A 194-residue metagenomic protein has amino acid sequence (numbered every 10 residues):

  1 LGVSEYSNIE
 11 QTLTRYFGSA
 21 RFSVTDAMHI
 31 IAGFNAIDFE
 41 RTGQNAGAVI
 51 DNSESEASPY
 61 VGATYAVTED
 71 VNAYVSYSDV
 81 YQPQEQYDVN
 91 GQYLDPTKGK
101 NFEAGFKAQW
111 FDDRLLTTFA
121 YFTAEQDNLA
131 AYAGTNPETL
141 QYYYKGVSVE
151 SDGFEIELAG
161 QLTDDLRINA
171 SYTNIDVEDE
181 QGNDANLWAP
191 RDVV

Functional and structural regions predicted by a protein language model:
G2-Y6, S19, T42-I50, Q86-Y93 (+3 more regions): Extracellular loop and loop/strand-boundary signature of outer-membrane beta-barrel proteins
S7-Q126, T173: Structural signature of Gram-negative outer-membrane beta-barrels, strongest in the C-terminal barrel of TonB-dependent
D26-A27, Y144-V194: Gram-negative outer-membrane beta-barrel transporters
T135: Conserved catalytic-core segments of large NTP-driven translation/proteostasis enzymes
